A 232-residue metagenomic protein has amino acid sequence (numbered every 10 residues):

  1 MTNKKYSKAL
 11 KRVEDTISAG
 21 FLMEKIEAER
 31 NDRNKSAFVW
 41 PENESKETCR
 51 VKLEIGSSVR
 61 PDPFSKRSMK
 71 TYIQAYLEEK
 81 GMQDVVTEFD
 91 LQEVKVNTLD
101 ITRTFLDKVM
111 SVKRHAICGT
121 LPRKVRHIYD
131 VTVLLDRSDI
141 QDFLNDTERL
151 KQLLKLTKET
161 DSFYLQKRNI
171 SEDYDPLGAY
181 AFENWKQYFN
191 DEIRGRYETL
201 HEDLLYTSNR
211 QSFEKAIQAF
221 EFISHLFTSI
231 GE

Functional and structural regions predicted by a protein language model:
T2-E232: Structured mid-to-C-terminal alpha-helical surface segments
